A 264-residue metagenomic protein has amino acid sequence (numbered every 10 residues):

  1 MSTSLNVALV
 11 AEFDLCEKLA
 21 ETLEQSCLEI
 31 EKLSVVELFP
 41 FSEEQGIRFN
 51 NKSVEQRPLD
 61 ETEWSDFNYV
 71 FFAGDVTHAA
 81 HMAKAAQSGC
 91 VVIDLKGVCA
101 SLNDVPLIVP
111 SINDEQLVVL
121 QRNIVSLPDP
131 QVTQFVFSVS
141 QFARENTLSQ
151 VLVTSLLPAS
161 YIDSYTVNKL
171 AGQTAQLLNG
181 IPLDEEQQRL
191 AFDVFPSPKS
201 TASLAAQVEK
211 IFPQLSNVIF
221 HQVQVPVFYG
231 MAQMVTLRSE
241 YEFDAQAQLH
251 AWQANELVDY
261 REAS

Functional and structural regions predicted by a protein language model:
M1-Q188, Q214-V218: N-terminal Rossmann-like NAD(P) cofactor-binding subdomain of oxidoreductases, focused on the glycine-rich
S4-L5, V70, S160-S264: Charged docking surfaces used in two-component/phosphorelay signaling
